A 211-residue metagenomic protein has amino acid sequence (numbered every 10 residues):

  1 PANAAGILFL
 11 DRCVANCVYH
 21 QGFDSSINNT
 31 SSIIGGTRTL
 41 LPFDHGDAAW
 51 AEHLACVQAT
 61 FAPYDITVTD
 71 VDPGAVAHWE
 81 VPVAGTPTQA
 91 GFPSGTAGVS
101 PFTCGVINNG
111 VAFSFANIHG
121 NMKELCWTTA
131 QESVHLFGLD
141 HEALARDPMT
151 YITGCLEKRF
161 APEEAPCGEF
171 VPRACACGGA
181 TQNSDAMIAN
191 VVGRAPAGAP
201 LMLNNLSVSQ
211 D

Functional and structural regions predicted by a protein language model:
P1-H53, P73: Fold-level signature of zinc-dependent metallopeptidase catalytic domains
N3, C13, G46-A145, G154: Metzincin-family zinc-dependent endopeptidase catalytic domain
I7, H20, A145-S209: Replace "(M1/M4/M9/M12/WLM)" with "(e.g., M1/M4/M8/M9/M12/M26/WLM)" and add "not limited to" to clarify scope
V18, G22, P63, A112-S114 (+2 more regions): Intrinsically disordered, low-complexity N-terminal regions enriched in serine/proline/glycine with scattered basic
F23-L41, V83, S100-F113, E157-Q182: Surface-exposed intrinsically disordered loops and tails
